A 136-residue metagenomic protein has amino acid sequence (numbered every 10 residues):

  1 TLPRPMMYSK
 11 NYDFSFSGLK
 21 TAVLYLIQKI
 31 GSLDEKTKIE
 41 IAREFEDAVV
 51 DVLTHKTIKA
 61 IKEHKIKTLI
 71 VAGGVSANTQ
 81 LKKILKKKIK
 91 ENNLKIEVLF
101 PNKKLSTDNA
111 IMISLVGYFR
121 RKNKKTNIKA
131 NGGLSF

Functional and structural regions predicted by a protein language model:
T1-L69, N78-K88, Y118-R121: A contiguous, well-structured pocket-lining segment that forms one wall/lid of small-molecule binding clefts in soluble
M6-N11, E97-L99, T126: Short, functionally important structural connectors and interaction interfaces within domains
L33, N92-I96, K122-T126: Phosphate-handling active-site elements
I41, A77, S106-A110: Short, conserved alpha-helical segments within structured domains
L69, K86-M112: Conserved phosphate-binding/catalytic loops in two-lobed NTP-binding clefts
G74-V75, L81, K103: Active-site metal-binding loops of divalent metal-dependent hydrolases
P101-F136: Glycine-rich phosphate-binding/hydrolytic loop that grips phosphoryl groups
